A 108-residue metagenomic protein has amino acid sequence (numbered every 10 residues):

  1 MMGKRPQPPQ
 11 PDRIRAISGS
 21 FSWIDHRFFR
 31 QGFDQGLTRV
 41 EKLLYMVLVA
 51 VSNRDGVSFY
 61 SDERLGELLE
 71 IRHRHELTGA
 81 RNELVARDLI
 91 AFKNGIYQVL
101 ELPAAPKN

Functional and structural regions predicted by a protein language model:
M1-V57, D62-E63: Short recognition helix of helix-turn-helix/winged-helix DNA-binding domains
M2-P6, V85, P106-N108: Intrinsically disordered, low-complexity C-terminal segments enriched in Ser/Thr/Pro and often containing basic Lys/Arg
D34, V40, A50-P106: Winged helix-turn-helix DNA-binding recognition segment
